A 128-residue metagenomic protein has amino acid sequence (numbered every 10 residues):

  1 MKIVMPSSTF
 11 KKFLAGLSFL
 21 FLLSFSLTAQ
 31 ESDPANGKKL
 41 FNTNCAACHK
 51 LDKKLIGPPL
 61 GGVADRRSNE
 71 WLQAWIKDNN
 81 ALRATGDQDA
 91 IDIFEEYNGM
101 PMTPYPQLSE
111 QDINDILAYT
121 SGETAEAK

Functional and structural regions predicted by a protein language model:
K2-L17: Bacterial N-terminal signal peptides that target proteins for export
A15-F25: Bacterial N-terminal signal peptides
L27-E31: Boundary at the C-terminal end of the N-terminal hydrophobic targeting segment
P34, K38-K39, K50-R83, D89 (+2 more regions): Gly/Gly-Pro-rich "capping" loops immediately C-terminal to redox-active cysteine motifs in periplasmic/lumenal
N42: Residues immediately within or flanking Cys/His clusters that coordinate Zn2+ in small zinc-binding modules
C45-C48: Short cysteine clusters
E70-W75, M100-K128: C-terminal capping alpha-helices of c-type cytochrome domains
F94-N98: Interfacial juxtamembrane loops and adjacent helix segments that form the catalytic/substrate-binding surfaces
